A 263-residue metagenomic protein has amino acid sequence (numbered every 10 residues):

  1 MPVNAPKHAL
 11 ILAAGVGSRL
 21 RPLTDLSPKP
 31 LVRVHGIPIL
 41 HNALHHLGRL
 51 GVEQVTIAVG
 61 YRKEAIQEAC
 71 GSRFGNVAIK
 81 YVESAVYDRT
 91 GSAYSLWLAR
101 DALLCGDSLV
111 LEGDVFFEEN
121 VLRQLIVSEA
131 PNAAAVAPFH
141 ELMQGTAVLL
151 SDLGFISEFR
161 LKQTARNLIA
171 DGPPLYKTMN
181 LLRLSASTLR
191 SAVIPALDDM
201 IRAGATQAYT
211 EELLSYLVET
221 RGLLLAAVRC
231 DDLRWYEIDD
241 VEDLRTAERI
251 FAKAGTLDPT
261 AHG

Functional and structural regions predicted by a protein language model:
M1-I11, I37-S108, A203: Conserved N-terminal catalytic core of the sugar/cofactor nucleotidyltransferase
P2-A9, L175-G263: Conserved alpha/beta core of the MobA/IspD/sugar-nucleotide pyrophosphorylase nucleotidyltransferase superfamily
H8-L23: A phosphate-binding catalytic loop at a beta-strand-loop-alpha-helix junction that coordinates phosphoryl groups
L26-H41: Short catalytic helix/loop segments, enriched in acidic residues and glycine and frequently bearing histidine
P30, A78-K80, F155, L224-A226: Conserved beta-strand segments of alpha/beta enzyme cores
H35, Y61, Y87, Y209 (+1 more regions): Short beta->alpha linker loops
F74-D152: Conserved beta-loop-beta/alpha segment of the NTase-like Rossmann-fold superfamily that binds/positions NTPs
E118-M200: Conserved core of the sugar-phosphate nucleotidyltransferase
